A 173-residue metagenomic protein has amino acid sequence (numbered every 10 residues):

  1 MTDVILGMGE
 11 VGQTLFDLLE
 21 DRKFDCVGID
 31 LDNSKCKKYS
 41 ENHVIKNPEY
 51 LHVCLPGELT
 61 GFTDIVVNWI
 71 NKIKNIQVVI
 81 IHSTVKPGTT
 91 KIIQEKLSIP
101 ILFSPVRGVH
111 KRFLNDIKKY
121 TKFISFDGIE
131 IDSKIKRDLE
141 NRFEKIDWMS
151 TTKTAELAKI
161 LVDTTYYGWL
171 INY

Functional and structural regions predicted by a protein language model:
M1-K46: NAD(P)+-binding Rossmann beta1-loop-alpha1 motif at the extreme N-terminus of oxidoreductases
M8, D30-L31, C54-G57, H82-T84 (+1 more regions): Structural motif
G9-G12, T84-T89, Y166: Gly/Ser/Thr-rich loops at beta-strand to alpha-helix junctions that form or flank small-molecule/cofactor-binding
K23, N47-E49, I76-Q77, S98 (+2 more regions): Short, well-ordered alpha-helix to beta-strand connector turns
D32, Y39-V78: Rossmann-like NAD(P)-binding element
T84-E156: Rossmann-fold dinucleotide-binding core
T151-Y173: Active-site-proximal catalytic alpha-helix in oxidoreductases
